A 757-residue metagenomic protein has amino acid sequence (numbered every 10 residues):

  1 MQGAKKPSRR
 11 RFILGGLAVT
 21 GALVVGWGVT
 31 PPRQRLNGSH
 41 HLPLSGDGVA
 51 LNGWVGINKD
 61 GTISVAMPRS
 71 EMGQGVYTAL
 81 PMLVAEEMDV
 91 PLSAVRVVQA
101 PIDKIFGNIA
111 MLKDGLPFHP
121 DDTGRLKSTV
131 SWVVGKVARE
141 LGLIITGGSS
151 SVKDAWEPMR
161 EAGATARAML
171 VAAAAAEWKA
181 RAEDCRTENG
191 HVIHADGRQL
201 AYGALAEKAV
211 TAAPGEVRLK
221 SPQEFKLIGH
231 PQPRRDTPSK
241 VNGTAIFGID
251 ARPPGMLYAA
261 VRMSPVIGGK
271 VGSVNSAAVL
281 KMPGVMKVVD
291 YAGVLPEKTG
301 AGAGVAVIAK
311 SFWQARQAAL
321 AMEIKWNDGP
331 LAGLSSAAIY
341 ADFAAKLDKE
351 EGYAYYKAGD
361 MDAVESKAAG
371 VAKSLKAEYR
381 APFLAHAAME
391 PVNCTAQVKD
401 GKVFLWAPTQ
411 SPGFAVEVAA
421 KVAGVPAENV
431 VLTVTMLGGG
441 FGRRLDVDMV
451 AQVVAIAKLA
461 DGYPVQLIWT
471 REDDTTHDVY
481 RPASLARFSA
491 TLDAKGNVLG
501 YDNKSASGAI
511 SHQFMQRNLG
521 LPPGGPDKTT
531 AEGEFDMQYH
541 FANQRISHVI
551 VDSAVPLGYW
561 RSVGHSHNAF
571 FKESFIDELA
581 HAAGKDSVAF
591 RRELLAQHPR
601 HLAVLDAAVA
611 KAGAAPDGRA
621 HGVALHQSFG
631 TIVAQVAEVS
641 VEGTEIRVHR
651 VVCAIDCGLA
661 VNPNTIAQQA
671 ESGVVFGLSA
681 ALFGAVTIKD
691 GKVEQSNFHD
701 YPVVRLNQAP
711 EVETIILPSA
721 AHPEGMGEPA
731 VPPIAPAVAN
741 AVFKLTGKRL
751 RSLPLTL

Functional and structural regions predicted by a protein language model:
Q2-L757: Cofactor-binding beta-sheet edge motifs in enzyme active sites
